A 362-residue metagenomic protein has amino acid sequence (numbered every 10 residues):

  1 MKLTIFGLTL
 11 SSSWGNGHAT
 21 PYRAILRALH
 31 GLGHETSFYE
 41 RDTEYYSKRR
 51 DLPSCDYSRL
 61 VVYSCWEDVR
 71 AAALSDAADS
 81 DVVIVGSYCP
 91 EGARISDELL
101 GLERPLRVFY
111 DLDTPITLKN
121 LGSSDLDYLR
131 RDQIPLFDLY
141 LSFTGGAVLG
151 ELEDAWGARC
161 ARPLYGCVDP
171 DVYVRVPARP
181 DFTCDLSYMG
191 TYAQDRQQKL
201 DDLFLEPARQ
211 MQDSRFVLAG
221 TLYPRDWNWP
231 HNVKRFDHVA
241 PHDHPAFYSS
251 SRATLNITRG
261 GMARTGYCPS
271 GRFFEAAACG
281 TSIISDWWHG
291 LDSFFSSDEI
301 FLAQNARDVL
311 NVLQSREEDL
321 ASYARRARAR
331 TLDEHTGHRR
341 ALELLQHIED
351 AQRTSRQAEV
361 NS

Functional and structural regions predicted by a protein language model:
M1-L3: Extreme N-terminal starter segment of soluble prokaryotic enzymes
G7-G15, P21-A24, F38-Y45, R50-V62 (+2 more regions): Catalytic binding pocket for nucleotide-activated donors in carbohydrate/polymer assembly enzymes
G7-T9, G15, A19-R27, T36-L152 (+2 more regions): Extended catalytic core of nucleotide-activated donor transferases of GT-like folds
R27, D169-A253, A263: Conserved catalytic-core segment of nucleotide-activated headgroup transferases in glycan assembly
H30, L100-G101, V108, A208 (+3 more regions): Anion (oxyanion) recognition and catalysis
V83, R107, Y140, A161 (+3 more regions): Short, well-ordered beta-strand core segments
L164-C167: Carbohydrate-associated surface elements
